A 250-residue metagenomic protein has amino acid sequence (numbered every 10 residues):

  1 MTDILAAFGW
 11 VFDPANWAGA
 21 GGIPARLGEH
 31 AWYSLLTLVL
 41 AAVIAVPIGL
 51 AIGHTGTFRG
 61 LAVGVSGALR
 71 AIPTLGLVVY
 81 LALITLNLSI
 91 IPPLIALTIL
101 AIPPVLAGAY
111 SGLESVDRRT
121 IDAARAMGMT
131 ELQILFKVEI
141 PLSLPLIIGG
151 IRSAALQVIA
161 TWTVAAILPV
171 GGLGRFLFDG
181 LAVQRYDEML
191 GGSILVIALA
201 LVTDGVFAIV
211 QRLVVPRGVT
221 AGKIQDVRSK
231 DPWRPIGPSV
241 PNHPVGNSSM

Functional and structural regions predicted by a protein language model:
M1-L38: Periplasmic/extracellular loop-to-transmembrane helix junction in inner-membrane transport proteins
P24-W32, S66-L69, A82, L86 (+4 more regions): Alpha-helical membrane-interface segments at transmembrane helix boundaries
A25-Y33, A82-P104, S143-L144, E188 (+1 more regions): Loop-to-helix entry region at the N-terminal start of transmembrane alpha-helices in multi-pass membrane transporters
L35, L132-A165, D187, G191 (+2 more regions): Transmembrane alpha-helices
I48-L81, L97, A107-S115, D122: Cytoplasmic-entry segments and transmembrane alpha-helices of multi-pass inner-membrane transporters
G56, S111-E114, R118, L190-M250: C-terminal transmembrane helix and the adjacent membrane-cytosol boundary/short C-terminal tail of inner/organellar
S66, L83, T161-L190, I194-V196 (+1 more regions): Glycine-rich helix-loop "coupling/hinge" segments at transmembrane-helix boundaries in multipass transporters
G108-I147, L173, L177: Short cytoplasmic-facing helical segments at TM-TM junctions of multi-pass membrane proteins
